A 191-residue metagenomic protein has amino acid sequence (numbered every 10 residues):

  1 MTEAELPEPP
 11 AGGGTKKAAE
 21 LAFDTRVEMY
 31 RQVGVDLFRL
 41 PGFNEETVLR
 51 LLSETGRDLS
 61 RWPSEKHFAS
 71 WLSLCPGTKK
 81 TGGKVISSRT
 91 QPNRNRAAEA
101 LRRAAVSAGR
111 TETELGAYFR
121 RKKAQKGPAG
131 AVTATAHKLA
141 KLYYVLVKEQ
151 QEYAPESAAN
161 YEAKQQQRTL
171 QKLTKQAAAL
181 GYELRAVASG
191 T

Functional and structural regions predicted by a protein language model:
M1-T191: A detector of single, family-specific signature residues that are central to catalytic or substrate-handling motifs
